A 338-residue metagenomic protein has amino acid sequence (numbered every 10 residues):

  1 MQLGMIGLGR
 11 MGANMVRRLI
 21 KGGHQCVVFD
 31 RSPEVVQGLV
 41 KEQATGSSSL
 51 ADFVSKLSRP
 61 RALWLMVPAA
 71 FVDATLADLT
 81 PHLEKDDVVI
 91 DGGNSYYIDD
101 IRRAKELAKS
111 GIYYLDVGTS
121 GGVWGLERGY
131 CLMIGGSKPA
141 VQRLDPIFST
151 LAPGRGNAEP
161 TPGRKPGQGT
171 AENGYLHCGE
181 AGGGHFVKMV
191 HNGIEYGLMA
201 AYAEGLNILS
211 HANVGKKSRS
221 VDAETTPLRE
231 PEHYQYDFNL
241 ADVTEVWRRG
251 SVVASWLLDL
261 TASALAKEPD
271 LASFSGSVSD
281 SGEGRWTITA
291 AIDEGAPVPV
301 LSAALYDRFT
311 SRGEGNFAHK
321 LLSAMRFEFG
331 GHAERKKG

Functional and structural regions predicted by a protein language model:
M1-A62, D86, V123-L126, F327: NAD(P)+-binding Rossmann beta1-loop-alpha1 motif at the extreme N-terminus of oxidoreductases
M1-L8, R17, R59, Q142 (+3 more regions): NAD(P)-dependent Rossmann-like dehydrogenase/reductase catalytic/cofactor-binding core
S47-S48, D91, K109, Y113-V117 (+3 more regions): General beta-strand structural signal in soluble alpha/beta enzymes
L63-D78, Y96-D99: Beta-loop-alpha module in the N-terminal Rossmann-like domain of NAD(P)-dependent dehydrogenases, especially those
V67-A69, N94, T119, A152: Short glycine-/small-residue-rich Rossmann-like dinucleotide-binding loops
K85-V88, G92-V141: Rossmann-fold NAD(P)-binding glycine/threonine-rich loop
E127-A152, K188-Y196: Short beta-strand and adjoining strand-loop segment in the mid-core of the Rossmann-like NAD(P)-dependent dehydrogenase
